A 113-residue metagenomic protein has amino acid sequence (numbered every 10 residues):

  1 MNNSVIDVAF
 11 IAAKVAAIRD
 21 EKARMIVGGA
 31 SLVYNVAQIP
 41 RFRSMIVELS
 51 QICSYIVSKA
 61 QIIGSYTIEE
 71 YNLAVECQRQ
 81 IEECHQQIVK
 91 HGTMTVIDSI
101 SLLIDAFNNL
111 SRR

Functional and structural regions predicted by a protein language model:
M1-V5, V15, V36, E70-C77 (+1 more regions): Extended non-catalytic scaffold regions that mediate assembly and binding in large macromolecular machines
S4-S50: Short terminal alpha-helical segments
I18-R19, I39, I46, S50-C53 (+4 more regions): Heptad-repeat amphipathic alpha-helical coiled-coil interaction surface used for oligomerization/assembly
I26-Q38, A60-Y71, V89-I97: Charged, low-complexity interaction regions
L49, T67-I88, A106-F107: Long, amphipathic, charge-rich alpha-helical segments that form helical bundles/coiled-coils
E82-R113: Amphipathic alpha-helical binding modules
